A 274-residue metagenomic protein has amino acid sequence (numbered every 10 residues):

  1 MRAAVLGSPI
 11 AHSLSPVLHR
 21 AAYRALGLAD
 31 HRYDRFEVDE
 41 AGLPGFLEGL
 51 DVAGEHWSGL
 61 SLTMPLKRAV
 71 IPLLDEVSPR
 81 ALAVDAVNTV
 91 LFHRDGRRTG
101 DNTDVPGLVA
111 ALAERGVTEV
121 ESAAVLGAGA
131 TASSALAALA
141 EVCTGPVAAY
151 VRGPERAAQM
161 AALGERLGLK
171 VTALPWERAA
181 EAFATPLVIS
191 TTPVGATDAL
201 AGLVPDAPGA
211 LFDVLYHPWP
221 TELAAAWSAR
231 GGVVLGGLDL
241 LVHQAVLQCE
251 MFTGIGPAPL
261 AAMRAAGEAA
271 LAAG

Functional and structural regions predicted by a protein language model:
M1-R115, P218: Phosphate/diphosphate ligand-binding glycine-rich loop within oxidoreductases
G7, N102-V105, L112-G116, V120-E141 (+1 more regions): Glycine-rich adenosine-cofactor-binding loop
L43, A69, P154-M160, T197 (+1 more regions): Short, charged/polar "capping" segments at the starts of alpha-helices and the immediately preceding loops
F92, F212-L260, A266: Rossmann-fold NAD(P)-binding glycine/threonine-rich loop
V117-E119, E141-C143, G202-G209: Short, conserved loop/helix-junction motifs that constitute active-site signature segments in enzyme catalytic cores
T144-L167: NAD(P)-binding Rossmann-fold cofactor-contacting core
R166-L235: Rossmann-like adenosine-cofactor binding region
